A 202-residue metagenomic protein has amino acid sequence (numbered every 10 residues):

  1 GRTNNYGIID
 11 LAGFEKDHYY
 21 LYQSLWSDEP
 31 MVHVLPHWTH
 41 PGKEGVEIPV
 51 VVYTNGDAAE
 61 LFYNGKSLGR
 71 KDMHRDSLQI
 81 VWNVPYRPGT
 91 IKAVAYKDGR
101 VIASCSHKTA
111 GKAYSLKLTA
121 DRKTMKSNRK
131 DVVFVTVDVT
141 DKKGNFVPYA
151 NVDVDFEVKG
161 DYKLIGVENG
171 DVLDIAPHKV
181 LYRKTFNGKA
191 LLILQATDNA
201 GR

Functional and structural regions predicted by a protein language model:
G1-H74, Q79-R100: Extended substrate-binding grooves/exosites of carbohydrate-active enzymes
H40-G45, T124-V133: Short, solvent-exposed loop/linker segments at the N-terminal edge of repeated beta-sheet extracellular domains
V50-T54, V94, K130-P148, R202: Beta-strand-rich structural segments
N64-R75, I165-Y182: Solvent-exposed serine/threonine-rich low-complexity stretches and specific carbohydrate-binding patches
R70, G99-K112: Edge beta-strands of extracellular beta-sandwich domains
K71, A113-L118, F156-L173: Short aromatic-acidic-glycine turn motif
I80-Y86, H178-N199: Short, hydrophobic beta-strand segments
A110-N128: Low-complexity, acidic Ser/Thr/Pro/Gly-rich terminal tails and inter-domain linkers that flank the onset of structured
